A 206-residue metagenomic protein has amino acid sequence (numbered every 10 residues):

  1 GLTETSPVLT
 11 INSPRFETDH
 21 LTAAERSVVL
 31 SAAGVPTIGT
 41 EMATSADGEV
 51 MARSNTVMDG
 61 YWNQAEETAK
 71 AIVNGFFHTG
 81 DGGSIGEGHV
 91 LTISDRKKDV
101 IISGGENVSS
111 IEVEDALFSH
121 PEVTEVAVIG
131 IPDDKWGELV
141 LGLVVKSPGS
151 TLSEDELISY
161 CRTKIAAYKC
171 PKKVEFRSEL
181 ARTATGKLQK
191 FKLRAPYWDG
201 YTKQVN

Functional and structural regions predicted by a protein language model:
G1-E4, G34-P36, I129-I131, E175: Beta-strand->loop->alpha-helix junctions that form or flank phosphate-binding loops in nucleotide-handling enzymes
T3, T124, K172: Short acidic/polar active-site loop segments enriched in Thr and Asp
T3-L91, K97-V100, V113-E114, H120 (+1 more regions): Conserved AMP-binding/adenylate-forming
L9, K172-K173, F191: Extracytoplasmic/periplasmic beta-strand context in beta-sandwich domains, especially the cupredoxin/COX2 CuA-binding
I38-T40, G48, E138-V140, K172 (+1 more regions): Change "...and in nucleic-acid phosphodiester-cleaving endonucleases..." to "...and in nucleic-acid processing enzymes
A43, V174-R177: General small-molecule cofactor/ligand-binding pocket signal
S54, D59-G60, G82-K169, E179-A181 (+2 more regions): AMP-binding/adenylate-forming catalytic core of the ANL superfamily
A195-N206: Acidic/polar alpha-helix N-cap and adjacent early helical turns within long charge-rich amphipathic helices/linkers
